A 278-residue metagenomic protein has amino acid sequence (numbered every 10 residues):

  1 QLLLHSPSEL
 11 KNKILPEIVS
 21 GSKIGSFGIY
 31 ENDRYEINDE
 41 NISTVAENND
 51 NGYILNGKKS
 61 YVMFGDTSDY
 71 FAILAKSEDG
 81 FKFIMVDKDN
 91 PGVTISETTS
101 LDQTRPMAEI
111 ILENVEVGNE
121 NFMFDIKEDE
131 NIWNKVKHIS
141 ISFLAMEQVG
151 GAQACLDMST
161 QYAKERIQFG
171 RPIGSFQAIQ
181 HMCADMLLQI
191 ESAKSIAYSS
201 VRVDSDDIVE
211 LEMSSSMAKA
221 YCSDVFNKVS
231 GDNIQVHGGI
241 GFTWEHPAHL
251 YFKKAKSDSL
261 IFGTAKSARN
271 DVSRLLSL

Functional and structural regions predicted by a protein language model:
H5-L10, E17, G21-S22, N48-I54 (+1 more regions): Alpha-helical interface subdomain recognition
H5-S8, N49-N51, K76-D79, K88-P91 (+2 more regions): Short loop segments at secondary-structure junctions
P7, F27, G57, I73 (+4 more regions): Residue-level signal for inorganic ion chemistry
I14-P16, D33-R34, S43-V45, K59-M63 (+2 more regions): A generic local secondary-structure boundary/capping motif
G21-N32: A short, Trp-centered hydrophobic/proline-enriched beta-strand micro-motif
N38-N56: Cytochrome P450 C-terminal beta-domain/meander region
N41, Y61-V62, D87-D125: Flexible, small-/acidic-enriched active-site or ligand-binding loops
N56-T94: A short core secondary-structure module
